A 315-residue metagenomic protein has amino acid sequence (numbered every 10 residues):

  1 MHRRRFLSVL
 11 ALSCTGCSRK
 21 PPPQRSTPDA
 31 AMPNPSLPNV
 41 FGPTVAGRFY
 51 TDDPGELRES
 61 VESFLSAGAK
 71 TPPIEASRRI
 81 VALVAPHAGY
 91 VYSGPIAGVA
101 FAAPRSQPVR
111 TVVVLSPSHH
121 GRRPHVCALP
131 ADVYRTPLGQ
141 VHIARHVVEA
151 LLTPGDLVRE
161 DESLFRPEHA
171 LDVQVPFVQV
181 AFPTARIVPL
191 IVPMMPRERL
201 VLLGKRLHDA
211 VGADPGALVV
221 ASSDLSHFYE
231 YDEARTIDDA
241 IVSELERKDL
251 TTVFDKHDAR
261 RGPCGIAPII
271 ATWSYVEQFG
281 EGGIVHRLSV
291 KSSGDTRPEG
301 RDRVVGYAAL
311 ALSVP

Functional and structural regions predicted by a protein language model:
M1-S13: N-terminal secretory signal peptides and thylakoid transit peptides that target proteins across membranes
R19, R25-G283, L288-D295, V304 (+1 more regions): Active-site histidine-anchored catalytic micro-motif
